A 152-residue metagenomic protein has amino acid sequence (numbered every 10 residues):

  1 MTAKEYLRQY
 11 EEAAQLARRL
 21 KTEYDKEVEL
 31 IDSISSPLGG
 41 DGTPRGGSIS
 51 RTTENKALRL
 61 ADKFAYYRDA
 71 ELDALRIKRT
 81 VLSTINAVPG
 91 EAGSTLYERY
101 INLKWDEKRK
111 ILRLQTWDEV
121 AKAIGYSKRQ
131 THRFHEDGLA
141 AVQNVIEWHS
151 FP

Functional and structural regions predicted by a protein language model:
M1-A87, E119, N144-P152: N-terminal interaction/assembly modules
E29, K104-E107, V142: A short hydrophobic/aromatic micro-motif that marks alpha-helical segments and, especially, helix-coil
V88-L112: Short amphipathic alpha helix immediately N-terminal
L96, V120-K122, T131: Hydrophobic positions on the alpha-helical face of helix-turn-helix-like DNA-binding modules
R99-Y100, I124, H135: A general structural motif at alpha-helix termini
K108, T116-G125: Short alpha-helical "recognition helix" segments of helix-turn-helix
S127, T131-V145, H149: DNA major-groove recognition helices of helix-turn-helix
